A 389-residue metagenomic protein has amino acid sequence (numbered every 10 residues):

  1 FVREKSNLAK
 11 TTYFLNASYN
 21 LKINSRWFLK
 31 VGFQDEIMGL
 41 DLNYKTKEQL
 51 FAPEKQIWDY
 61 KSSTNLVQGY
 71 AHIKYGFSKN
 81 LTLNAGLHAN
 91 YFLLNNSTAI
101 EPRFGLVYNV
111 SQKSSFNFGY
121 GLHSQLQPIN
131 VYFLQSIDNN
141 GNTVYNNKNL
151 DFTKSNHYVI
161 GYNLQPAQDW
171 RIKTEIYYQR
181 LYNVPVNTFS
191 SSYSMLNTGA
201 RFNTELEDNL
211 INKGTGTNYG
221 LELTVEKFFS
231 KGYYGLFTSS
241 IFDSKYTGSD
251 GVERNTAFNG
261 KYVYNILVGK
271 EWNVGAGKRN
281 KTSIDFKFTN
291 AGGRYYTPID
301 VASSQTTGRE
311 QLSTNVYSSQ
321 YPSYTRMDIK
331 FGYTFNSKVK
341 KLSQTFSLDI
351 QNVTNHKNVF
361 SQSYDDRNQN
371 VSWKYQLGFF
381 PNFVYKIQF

Functional and structural regions predicted by a protein language model:
F1-N95, K173, L236: Face-selective signature of the C-terminal outer-membrane beta-barrel domain
L8, T12-S18, I57-Q68, D151 (+3 more regions): Outer membrane beta-barrel strand-and-loop segments of large Gram-negative receptors, especially TonB-dependent
A9-Y13, K61-V67, T98-I100, K154-Y158 (+6 more regions): Residues that define the transmembrane beta-barrel architecture of outer-membrane proteins
K22-R26, N80, K113, D169 (+3 more regions): Short loop/turn motifs that connect adjacent beta-strands in outer-membrane beta-barrel proteins
V31-I37, A85-A89, F118-L122, T174-R180 (+4 more regions): Transmembrane beta-barrel strands of outer-membrane/channel proteins
T46-E48, L93, K113-H157, Y178-T204 (+2 more regions): Surface-exposed extracellular loop regions of Gram-negative outer-membrane beta-barrel proteins, predominantly
Y178, F202-G293: Gram-negative outer-membrane beta-barrel transporters
G235, G277-R279, T289-G308, Y324-R326 (+1 more regions): C-terminal beta-signal and adjacent terminal beta-strands/loops of Gram-negative outer-membrane beta-barrel proteins
